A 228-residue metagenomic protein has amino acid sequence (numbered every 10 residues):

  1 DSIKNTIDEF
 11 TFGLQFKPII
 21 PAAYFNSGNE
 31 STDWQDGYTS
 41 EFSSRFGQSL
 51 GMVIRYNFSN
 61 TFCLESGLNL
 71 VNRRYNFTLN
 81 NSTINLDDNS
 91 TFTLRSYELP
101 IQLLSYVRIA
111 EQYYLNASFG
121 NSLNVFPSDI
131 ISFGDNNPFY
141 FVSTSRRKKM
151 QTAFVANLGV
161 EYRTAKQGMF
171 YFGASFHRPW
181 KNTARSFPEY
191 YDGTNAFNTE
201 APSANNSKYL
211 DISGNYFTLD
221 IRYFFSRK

Functional and structural regions predicted by a protein language model:
D1-V53, G214-Y216, R222-K228: Short glycine/proline- and aromatic-enriched beta-strand/turn motifs that initiate or cap beta-hairpins
D8-F10, S44-Q48, T93-L99, Y113 (+2 more regions): Residues that define the transmembrane beta-barrel architecture of outer-membrane proteins
L14-P18, Q48-Y56, L68-L70, L99-S105 (+4 more regions): Residues on the lipid-exposed face of transmembrane beta-strands in outer-membrane beta-barrel proteins
A22, T61-L64, E111-Y113, K166-F170 (+1 more regions): Repeated loop/turn-to-beta-strand initiation elements of outer-membrane beta-barrel proteins
Y24-T32, N76-N85, S128-P138, T183-Y191: Outer-membrane beta-barrel translocator domains and adjoining extracellular loop/strand segments of Gram-negative
T32-N85: Glycine- and aromatic-enriched membrane insertion/assembly motifs of diderm outer-membrane and organelle channel
Q35-S40, I84-T91, L104, F139-R146 (+1 more regions): Extracellular loop and loop/strand-boundary signature of outer-membrane beta-barrel proteins
Q151, A156-K228: Predominantly the C-terminal beta-signal and adjacent terminal strand-loop region of outer-membrane beta-barrel
